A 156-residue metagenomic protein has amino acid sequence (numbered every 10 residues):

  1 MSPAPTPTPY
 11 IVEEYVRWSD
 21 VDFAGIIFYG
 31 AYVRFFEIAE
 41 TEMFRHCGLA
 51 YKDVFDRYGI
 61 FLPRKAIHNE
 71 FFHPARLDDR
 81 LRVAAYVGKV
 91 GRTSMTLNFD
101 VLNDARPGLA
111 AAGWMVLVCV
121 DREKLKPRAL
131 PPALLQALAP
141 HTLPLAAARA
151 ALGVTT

Functional and structural regions predicted by a protein language model:
M1-R82, G88-T156: Terminal targeting signals and extreme-terminal segments of soluble enzymes
